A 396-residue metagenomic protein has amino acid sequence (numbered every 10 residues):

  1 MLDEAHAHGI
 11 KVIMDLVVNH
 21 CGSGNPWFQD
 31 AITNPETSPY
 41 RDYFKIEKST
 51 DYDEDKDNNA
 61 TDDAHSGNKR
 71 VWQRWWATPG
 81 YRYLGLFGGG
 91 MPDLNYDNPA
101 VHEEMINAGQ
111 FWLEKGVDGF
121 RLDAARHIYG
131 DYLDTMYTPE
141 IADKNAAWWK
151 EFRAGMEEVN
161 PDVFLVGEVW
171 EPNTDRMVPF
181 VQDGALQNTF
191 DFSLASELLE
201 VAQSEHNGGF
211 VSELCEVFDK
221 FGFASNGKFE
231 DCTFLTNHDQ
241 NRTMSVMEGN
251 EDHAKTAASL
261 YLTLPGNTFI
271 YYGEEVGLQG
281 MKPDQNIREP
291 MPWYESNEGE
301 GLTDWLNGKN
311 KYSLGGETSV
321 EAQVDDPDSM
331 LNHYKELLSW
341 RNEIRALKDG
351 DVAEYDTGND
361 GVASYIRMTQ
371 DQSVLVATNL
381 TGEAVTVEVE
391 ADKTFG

Functional and structural regions predicted by a protein language model:
M1-I106, Q110, E114, H127-V181: Acidic/aromatic-lined carbohydrate-recognition and catalytic surfaces of CAZymes acting on diverse glycans
L2, H6-I10, E103, A154 (+2 more regions): Glycan-processing catalytic domains of CAZymes
H6-I10, G116-D118, N160-V163, L186 (+2 more regions): Short, well-ordered coil/turn segments that N-cap beta-strands
V12-M14, F120, L165-G167, F190 (+2 more regions): Hydrophobic faces of well-ordered beta-strands that scaffold small-molecule active sites in alpha/beta enzyme cores
Q29-G85, E197-F223, R288-G316: Core domains of carbohydrate- and sulfate-ester-processing enzymes
G88-P92, R126-T138, G227-G249: Active-site clefts of carbohydrate-active enzymes
R153-V159, E171, F180-V181, E197 (+4 more regions): Loop/helix patches that line or flank the sugar-binding groove of alpha-linked glycan CAZymes
A384-G396: Beta-strand-rich binding/interaction modules
